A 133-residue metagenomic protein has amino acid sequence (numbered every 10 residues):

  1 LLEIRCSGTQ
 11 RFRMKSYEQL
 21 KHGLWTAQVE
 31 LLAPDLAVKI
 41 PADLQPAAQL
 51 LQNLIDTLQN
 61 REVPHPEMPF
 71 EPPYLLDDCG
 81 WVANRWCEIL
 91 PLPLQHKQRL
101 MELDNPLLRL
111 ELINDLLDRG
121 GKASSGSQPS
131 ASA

Functional and structural regions predicted by a protein language model:
L1-A133: N-terminal low-complexity, acidic/polar interaction/targeting segments
